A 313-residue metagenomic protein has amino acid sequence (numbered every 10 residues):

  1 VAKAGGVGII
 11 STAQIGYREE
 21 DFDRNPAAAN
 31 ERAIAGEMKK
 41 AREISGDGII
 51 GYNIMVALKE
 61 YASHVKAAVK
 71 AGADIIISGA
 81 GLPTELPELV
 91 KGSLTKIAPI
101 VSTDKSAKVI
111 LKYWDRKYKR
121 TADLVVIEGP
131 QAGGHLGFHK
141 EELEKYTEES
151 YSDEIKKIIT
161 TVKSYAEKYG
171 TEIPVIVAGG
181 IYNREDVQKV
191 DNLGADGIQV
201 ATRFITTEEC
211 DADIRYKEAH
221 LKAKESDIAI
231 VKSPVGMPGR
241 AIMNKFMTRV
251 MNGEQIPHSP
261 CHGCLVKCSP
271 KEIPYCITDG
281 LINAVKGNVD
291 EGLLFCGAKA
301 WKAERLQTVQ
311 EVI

Functional and structural regions predicted by a protein language model:
A2-Y169: Active-site entrance/lid segments in N-terminal catalytic domains of soluble metabolic enzymes
L82-P83, I181-N183: Gly/Ser/Thr-rich loops at beta-strand to alpha-helix junctions that form or flank small-molecule/cofactor-binding
A132-I176, Y182-I313: Conserved active-site-proximal phosphate/metal-binding subdomains
